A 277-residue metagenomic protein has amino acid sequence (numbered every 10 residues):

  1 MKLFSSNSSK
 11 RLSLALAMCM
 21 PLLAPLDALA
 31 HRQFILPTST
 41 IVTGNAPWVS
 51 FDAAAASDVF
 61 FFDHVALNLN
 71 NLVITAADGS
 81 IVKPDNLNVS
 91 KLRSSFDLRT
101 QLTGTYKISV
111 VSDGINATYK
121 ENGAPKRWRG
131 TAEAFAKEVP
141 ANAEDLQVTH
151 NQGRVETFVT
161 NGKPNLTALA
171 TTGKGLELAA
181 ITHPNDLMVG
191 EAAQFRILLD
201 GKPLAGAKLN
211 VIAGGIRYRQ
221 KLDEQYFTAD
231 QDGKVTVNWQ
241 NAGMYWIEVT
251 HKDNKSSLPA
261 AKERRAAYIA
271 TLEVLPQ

Functional and structural regions predicted by a protein language model:
K2-A15: Bacterial N-terminal signal peptides that target proteins for export
H31-P84: Start-of-domain marker
H31-V49, R129-A193, L198-P203, G215-R219 (+1 more regions): Beta-strand-rich domain onsets/edges
V65-L67, K202-A213: Short, ordered, surface-exposed loop/turn motifs in non-cytosolic proteins
L72-I81, K208-Y226: Short amphipathic beta-strand segments in non-cytosolic proteins
L92-S94, Q225-G243: Glycine-centered loop-to-beta-strand initiation motif
D113-E121, D253-P259: Short acidic/polar inter-strand loop motif in beta-rich domains
